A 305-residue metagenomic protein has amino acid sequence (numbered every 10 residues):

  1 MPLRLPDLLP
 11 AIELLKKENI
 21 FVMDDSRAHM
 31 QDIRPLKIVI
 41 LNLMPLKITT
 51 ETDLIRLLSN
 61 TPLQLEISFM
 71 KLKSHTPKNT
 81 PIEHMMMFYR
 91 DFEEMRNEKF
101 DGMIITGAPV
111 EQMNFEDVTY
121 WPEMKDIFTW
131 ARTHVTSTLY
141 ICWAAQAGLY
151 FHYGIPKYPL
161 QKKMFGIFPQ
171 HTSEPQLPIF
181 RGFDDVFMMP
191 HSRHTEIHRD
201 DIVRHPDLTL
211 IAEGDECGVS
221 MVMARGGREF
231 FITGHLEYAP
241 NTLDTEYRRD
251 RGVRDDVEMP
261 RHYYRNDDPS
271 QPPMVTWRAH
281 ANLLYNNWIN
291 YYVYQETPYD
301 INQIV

Functional and structural regions predicted by a protein language model:
M1-S74, Y89, E93-M95, K99 (+1 more regions): Amide-donor transfer/coupling interface in amidating biosynthetic enzymes
D53-I55, H84, D117-Y120, Y153-P156 (+2 more regions): Short, glycine/charged-enriched secondary-structure capping and boundary segments
K73-M86: N-terminal beta-loop-helix "entrance" segment that forms/cooperates in small-molecule cofactor or anionic ligand
M85, Y89-F92, F115: Helical hinge/lid and interdomain linker segments adjacent to catalytic or ligand-binding clefts that mediate domain
G102: Short, Asp-centered acidic motifs that coordinate Mg2+ and/or phosphate in catalytic or ligand-binding sites
I105-E174: Cysteine-nucleophile active-site neighborhood
